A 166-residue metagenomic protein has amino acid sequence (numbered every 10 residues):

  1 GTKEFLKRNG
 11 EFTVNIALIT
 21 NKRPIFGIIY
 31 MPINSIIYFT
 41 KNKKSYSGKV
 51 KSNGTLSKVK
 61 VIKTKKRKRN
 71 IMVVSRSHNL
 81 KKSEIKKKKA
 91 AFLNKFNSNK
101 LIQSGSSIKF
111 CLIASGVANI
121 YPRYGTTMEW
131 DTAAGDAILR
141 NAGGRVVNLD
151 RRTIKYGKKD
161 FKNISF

Functional and structural regions predicted by a protein language model:
G1-T13: Glycine/serine-rich anion-binding loops at beta->alpha junctions that coordinate negatively charged ligand groups
G1-T2, M72, I113: Buried hydrophobic positions in well-ordered alpha/beta secondary-structure cores of metabolic enzymes
T2, N15, G27, Y121 (+1 more regions): Short glycine-aspartate micro-motif
N9, Y30, K43, K51 (+2 more regions): Residue-level structural signal for beta-strand termini and adjacent loop
N15-I16, A142: Alpha-helical membrane-spanning segments of integral membrane proteins, especially the hydrophobic core of TM bundles
I16-F110, N163-F166: Acidic beta-strand-loop-alpha-helix segment within the catalytic core of divalent metal-dependent phosphate-processing
I62-T64, K89-K95, I108-F166: Oxyanion/phosphate-interacting regions
